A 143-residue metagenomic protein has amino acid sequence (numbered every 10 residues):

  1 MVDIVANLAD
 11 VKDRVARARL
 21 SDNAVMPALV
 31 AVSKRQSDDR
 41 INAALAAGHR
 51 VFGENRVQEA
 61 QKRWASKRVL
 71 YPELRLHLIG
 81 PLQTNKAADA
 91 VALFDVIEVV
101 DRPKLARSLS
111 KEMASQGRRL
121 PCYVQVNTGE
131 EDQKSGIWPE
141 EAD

Functional and structural regions predicted by a protein language model:
M1-D143: Conserved alpha/beta-domain cores
